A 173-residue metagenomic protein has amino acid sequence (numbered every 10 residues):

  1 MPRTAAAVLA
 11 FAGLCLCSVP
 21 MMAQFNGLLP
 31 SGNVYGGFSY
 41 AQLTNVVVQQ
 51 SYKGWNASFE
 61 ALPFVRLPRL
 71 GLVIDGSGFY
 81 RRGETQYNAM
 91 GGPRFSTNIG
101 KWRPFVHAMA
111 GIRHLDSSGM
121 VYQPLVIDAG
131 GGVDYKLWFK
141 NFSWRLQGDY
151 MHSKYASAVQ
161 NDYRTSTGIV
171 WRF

Functional and structural regions predicted by a protein language model:
M1-L29: Cleavable N-terminal export/targeting peptides
M22-R66, L72, G76-G78, S166 (+1 more regions): Short glycine/proline- and aromatic-enriched beta-strand/turn motifs that initiate or cap beta-hairpins
S31-N33, Y52-N56, Q86-M90, V126-D128 (+1 more regions): Transmembrane beta-barrel architecture of outer-membrane proteins
S39-L43, R113-L115, Y150-H152: Extracytoplasmic loops and strand-loop junctions of Gram-negative outer membrane beta-barrel proteins
T44-K53, F79-Y87, S117-Q123, K154-D162: Solvent-exposed loop/turn segments connecting transmembrane beta-strands in outer-membrane beta-barrel proteins
S58-G130, D134-Y135, W144: Gram-negative (and chloroplast) outer-membrane scaffold detector with strong preference for beta-barrel transmembrane
K136-F173: Predominantly the C-terminal beta-signal and adjacent terminal strand-loop region of outer-membrane beta-barrel
